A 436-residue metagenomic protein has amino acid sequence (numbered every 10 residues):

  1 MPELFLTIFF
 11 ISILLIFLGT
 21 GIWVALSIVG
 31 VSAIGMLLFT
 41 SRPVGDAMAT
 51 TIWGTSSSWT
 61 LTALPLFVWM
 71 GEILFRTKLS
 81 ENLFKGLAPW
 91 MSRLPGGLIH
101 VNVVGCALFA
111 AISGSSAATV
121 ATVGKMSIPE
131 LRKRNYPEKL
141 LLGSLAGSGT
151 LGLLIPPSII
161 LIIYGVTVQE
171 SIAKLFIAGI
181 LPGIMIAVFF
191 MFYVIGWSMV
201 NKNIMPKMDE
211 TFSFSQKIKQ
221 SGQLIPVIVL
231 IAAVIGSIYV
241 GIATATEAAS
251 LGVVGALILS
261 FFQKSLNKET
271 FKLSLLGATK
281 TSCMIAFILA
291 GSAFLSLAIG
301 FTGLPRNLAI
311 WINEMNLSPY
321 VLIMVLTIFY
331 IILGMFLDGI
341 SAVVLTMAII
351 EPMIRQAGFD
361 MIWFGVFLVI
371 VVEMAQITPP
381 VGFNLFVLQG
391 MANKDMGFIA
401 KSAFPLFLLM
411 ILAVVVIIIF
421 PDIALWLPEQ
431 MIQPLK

Functional and structural regions predicted by a protein language model:
M1-K436: Alpha-helical transmembrane segments of multi-pass membrane transport proteins
